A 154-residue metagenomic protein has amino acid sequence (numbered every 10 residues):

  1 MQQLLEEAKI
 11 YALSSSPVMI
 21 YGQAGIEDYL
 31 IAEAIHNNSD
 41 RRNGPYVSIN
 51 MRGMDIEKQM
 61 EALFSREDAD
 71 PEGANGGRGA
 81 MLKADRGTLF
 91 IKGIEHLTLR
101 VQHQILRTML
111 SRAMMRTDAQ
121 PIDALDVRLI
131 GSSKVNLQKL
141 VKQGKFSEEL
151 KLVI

Functional and structural regions predicted by a protein language model:
E7-E72, L82-T88, G93-T98: Conserved post-Walker A coupling segment in P-loop NTPases
P17, P45, Q104, D126-R128: Structural signature of beta-strand start/N-cap positions in the alpha/beta core of ABC transporter nucleotide-binding
S48, F90-I91, R107, V127-K134: Structural recognition of the conserved hydrophobic beta-strand(s) that form the central parallel beta-sheet of P-loop
D70-M81, I94, R100, M109-V127 (+1 more regions): Conserved Walker
K83, T108, V153: Conserved catalytic core of Hanks-type protein kinase domains
